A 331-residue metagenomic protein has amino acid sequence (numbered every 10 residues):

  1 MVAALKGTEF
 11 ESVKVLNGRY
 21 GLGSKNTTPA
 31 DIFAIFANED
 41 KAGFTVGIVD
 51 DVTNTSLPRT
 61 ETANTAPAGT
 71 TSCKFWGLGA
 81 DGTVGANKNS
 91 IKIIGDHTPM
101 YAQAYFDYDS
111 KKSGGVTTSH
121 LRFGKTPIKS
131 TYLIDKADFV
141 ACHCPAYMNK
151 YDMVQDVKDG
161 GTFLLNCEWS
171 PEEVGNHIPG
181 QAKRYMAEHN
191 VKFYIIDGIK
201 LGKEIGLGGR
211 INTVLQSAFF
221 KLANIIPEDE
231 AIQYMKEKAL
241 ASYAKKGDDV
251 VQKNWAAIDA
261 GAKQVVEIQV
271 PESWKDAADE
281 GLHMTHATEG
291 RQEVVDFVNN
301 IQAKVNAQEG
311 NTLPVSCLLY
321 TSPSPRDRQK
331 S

Functional and structural regions predicted by a protein language model:
M1, K125-D159: Glycine-rich phosphate-binding loop
M1-T65, I195-G206, R210-K246, G261: Peripheral docking tails and interdomain loops at the edges of cofactor- or intermediate-handling domains
A3, I178-D197: Flexible glycine/proline-rich, aromatic-decorated loop/lid segments
F10-V13, K158-T162, V191: A short helix->loop->beta-strand "cap" motif at the edges of active sites that frequently abuts
I35, E39-S72, G77, I91 (+2 more regions): NAD(P)-dependent dehydrogenase/reductase Rossmann-like domain
S72-K136, V140: Anionic-ligand anchoring segments at beta-strand to alpha-helix junctions in alpha/beta enzyme folds, i.e., glycine
D156-P179: ADP-ribose/adenylate-binding Rossmann-like module
A231-I232, A244-S331: Ferredoxin-type iron-sulfur electron-transfer modules and their immediate structural context
